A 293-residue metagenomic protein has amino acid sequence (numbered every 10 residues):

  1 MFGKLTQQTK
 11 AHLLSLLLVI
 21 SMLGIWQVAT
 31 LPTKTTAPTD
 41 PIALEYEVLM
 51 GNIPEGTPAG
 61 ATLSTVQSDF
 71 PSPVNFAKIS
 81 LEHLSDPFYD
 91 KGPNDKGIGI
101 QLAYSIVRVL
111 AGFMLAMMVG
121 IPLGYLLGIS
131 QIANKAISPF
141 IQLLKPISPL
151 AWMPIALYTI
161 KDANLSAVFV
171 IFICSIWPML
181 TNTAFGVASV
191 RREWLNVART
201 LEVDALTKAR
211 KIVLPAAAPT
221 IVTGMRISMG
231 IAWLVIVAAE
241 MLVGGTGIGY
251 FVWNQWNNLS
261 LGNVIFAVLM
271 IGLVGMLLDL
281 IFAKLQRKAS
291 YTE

Functional and structural regions predicted by a protein language model:
M1-I20, P38-P41, L280-E293: Transmembrane alpha-helical segments of polytopic membrane transport and secretion proteins
F2, T35-M114: Periplasmic/extracellular loop-to-transmembrane helix junction in inner-membrane transport proteins
G99-A111, N134, I141-L144, I160-K161 (+5 more regions): Alpha-helical membrane-interface segments at transmembrane helix boundaries
A111-I141: Transmembrane-helix boundary motif in ABC transporter permease subunits
G128, S138-P178, F185-G186: Generic hydrophobic transmembrane alpha-helix motif, especially the helices
I173, L206-A238, F266, F282: Transmembrane alpha-helices
P178-M225, V252: Short cytoplasmic-facing helical segments at TM-TM junctions of multi-pass membrane proteins
A188, F266-E293: C-terminal transmembrane helix and the adjacent membrane-cytosol boundary/short C-terminal tail of inner/organellar
